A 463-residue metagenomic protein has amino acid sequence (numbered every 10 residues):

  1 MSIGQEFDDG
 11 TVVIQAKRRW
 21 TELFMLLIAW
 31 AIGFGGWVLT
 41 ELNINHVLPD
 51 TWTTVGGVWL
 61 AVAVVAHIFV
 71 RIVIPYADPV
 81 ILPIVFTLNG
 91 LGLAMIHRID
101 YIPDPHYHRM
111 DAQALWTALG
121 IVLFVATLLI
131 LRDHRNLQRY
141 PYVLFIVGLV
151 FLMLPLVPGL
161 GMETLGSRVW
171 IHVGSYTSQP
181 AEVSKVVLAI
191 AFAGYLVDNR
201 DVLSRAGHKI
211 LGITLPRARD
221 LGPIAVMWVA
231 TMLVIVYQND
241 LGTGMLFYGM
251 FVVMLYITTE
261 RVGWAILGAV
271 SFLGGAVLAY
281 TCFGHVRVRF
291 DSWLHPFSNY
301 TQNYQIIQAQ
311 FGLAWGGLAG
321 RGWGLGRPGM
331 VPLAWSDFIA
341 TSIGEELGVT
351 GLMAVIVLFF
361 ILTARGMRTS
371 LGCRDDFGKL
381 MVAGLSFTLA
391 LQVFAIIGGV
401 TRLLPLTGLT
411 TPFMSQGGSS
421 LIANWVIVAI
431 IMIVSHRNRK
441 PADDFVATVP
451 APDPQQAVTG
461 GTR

Functional and structural regions predicted by a protein language model:
I3, F7-V13, I397-R463: A juxtamembrane structural motif centered on a specific transmembrane helix
I3-G4, F34, G56-V70, T87-M95 (+4 more regions): Central hydrophobic cores of alpha-helical transmembrane segments in multi-pass inner-membrane proteins across all
G36-W52, I68-Y76, R98-P105, I130-R135: Short, hydrophobic transmembrane alpha-helix segments
G57-V62, L115-L123, E345-A364: Hydrophobic alpha-helical transmembrane segments
A77-V85, H108, A112, A126-F151 (+1 more regions): Interfacial loop-to-transmembrane-helix boundary motif in multi-pass membrane proteins
M153, M162-T177, Y256, W264-V355 (+1 more regions): Hydrophobic, glycine- and aromatic-enriched re-entrant/interface helices and adjoining loop segments
A218-T281, W293-H295: Hydrophobic alpha-helical segments of polytopic membrane proteins
S370-G408, M414: Loop-to-helix entry and N-terminal half of a specific, functionally important transmembrane alpha helix in multi-pass
